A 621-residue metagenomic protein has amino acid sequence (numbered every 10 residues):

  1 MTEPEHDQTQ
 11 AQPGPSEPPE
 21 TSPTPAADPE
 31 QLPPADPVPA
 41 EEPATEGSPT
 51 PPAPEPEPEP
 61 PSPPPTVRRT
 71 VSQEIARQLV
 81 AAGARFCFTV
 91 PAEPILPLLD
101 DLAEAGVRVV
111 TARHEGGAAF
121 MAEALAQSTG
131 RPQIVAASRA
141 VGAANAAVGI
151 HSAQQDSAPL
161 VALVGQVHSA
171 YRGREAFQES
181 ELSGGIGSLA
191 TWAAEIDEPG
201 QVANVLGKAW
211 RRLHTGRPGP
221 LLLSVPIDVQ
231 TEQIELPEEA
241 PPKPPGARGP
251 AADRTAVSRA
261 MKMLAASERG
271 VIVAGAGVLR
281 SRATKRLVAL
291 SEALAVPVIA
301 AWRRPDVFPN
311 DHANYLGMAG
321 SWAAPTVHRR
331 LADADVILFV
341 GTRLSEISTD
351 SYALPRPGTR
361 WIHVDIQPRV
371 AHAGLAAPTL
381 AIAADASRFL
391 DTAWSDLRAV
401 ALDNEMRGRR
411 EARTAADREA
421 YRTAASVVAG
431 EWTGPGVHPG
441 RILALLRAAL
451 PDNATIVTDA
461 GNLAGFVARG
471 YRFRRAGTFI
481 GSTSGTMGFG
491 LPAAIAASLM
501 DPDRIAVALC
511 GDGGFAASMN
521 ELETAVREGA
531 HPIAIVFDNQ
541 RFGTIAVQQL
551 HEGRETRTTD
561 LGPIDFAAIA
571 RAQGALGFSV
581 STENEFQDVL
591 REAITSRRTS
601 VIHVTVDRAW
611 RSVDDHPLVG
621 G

Functional and structural regions predicted by a protein language model:
P4, I227-A252, N404: Aromatic-enriched
P56-V67, V71, G200, L236 (+3 more regions): Phosphate/pyrophosphate-binding active-site segments
S72-A76, V80-A82, V90-A103, A415-A497 (+1 more regions): Active-site diphosphate/adenylate-binding microenvironment
R85-F86, E123, Q127-V164, G187-A240 (+6 more regions): Structural signature of the thiamine diphosphate
E93-S169, T326-V327, D333-S345, G465-F542: Thiamine diphosphate
E123, Q127, A276-I366, R472-D503 (+5 more regions): Glycine-rich, anion-gripping cofactor-binding loops and their flanking helix/strand elements in enzyme active sites
L163, E175-Q178, D333, G374 (+4 more regions): Thiamine diphosphate
V164-V205, R304-R413: Glycine-rich, acidic loop regions that bind phosphate or pyrophosphate groups
